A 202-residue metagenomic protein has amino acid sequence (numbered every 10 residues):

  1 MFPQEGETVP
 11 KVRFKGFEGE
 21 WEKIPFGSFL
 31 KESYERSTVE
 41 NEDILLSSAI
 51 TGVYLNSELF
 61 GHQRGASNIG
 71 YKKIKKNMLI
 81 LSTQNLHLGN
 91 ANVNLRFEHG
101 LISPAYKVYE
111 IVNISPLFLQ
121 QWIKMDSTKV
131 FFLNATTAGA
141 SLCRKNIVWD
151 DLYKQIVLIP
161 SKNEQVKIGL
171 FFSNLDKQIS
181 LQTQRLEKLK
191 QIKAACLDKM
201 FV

Functional and structural regions predicted by a protein language model:
M1-G19, Q184-V202: Short amphipathic coiled-coil heptad-repeat segments
G6, G100-A105, A140-N163: A short glycine-rich beta-alpha junction/loop motif
V12-S37: Non-catalytic DNA-recognition/assembly elements of restriction-modification systems
G19, T137-A140, S161-E164, K177: Loop/turn elements at beta-strand to alpha-helix junctions within RNA-recognition modules
S28, V166-Q178, Q182-T183: Extracellular/lumenal glycan-associated surfaces
V39-L46, N134-A135: Short coil/turn segments at secondary-structure boundaries
L46-F60: Short, basic/aromatic beta-hairpin or loop at an interaction surface
E58-L59, I69-T128, N134, S141-C143: A short beta-sheet element
